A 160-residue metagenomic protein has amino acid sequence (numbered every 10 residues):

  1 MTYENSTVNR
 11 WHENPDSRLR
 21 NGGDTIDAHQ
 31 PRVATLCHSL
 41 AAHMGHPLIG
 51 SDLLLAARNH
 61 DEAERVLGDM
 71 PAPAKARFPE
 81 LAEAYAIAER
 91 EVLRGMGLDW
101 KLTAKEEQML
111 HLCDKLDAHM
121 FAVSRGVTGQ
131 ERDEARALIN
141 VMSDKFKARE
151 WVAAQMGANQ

Functional and structural regions predicted by a protein language model:
T2-H29: Active-site flanking loop/helix segments enriched in acidic
L19-L53: Alpha-helical phosphate/pyrophosphate-handling elements in metalloenzyme active cores
C37, A86-W100: Histidine- and acidic-residue-rich, metal-dependent catalytic cores
H46-N59, A104-L112: Alpha-helical scaffolds flanking conserved acidic
N59, A63-E64, D117: Short active-site segment of divalent metal-dependent hydrolases/proteases that encodes the spacing between
A63, L67-G68, F121: Active-site-flanking alpha-helical
M70-I87: Post-HEXXH active-site segment of zinc metalloproteases
L102-Q160: Divalent metal-dependent phosphate-bond-processing catalytic cores, especially two-metal-ion Mg2+/Mn2+ enzymes that act
